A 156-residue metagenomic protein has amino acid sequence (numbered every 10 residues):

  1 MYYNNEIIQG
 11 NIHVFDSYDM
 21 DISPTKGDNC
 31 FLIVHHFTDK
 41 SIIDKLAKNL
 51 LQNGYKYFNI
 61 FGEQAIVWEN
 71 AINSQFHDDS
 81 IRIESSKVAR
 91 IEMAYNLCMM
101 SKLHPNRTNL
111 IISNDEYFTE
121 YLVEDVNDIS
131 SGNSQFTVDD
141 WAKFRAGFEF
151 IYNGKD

Functional and structural regions predicted by a protein language model:
M1-D156: ATP-dependent carboxylate-amine ligase
